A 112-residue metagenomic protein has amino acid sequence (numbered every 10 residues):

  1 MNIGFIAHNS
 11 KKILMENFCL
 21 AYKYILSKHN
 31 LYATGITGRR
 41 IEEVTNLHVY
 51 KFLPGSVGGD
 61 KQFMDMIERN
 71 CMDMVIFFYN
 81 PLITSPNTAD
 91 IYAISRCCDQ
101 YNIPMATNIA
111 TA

Functional and structural regions predicted by a protein language model:
M1-I3: Extreme N-terminal starter segment of soluble prokaryotic enzymes
F5-K12, P81: Short, glycine-rich nucleotide/cofactor-binding loops
L14-Y24: Histidine-anchored nucleotide/phosphate-binding helix
K28-T37: Short internal beta-strands
N30, L47-V57: Short hydrophobic/aromatic-enriched beta-strand-loop microsegments
G59-Q100: Mid-chain, well-packed structural core segment of small domains
S95-A112: Short, acidic/small-residue loops that bind anionic groups at enzyme active sites
